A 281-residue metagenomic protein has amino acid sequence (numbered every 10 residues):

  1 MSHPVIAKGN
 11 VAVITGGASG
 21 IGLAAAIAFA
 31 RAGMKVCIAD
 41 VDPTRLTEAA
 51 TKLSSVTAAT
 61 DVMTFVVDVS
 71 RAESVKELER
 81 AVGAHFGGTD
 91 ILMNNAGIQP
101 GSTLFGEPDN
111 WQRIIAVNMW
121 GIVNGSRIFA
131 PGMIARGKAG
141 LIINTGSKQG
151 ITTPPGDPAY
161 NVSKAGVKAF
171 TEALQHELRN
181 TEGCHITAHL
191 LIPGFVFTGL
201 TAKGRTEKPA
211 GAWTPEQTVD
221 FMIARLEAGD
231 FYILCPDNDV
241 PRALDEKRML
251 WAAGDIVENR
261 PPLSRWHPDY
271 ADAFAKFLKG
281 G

Functional and structural regions predicted by a protein language model:
V11, A18-G20: Conserved glycine-rich cofactor-binding loop
M34-A49: Conserved glycine-rich Rossmann-like NAD(P)H-binding loop of the short-chain dehydrogenase/reductase
P43-T44, F65-E77, P108: The beta1-alpha1 cofactor-binding region of Rossmann-like NAD(H)/NADP(H)-dependent oxidoreductases
K76, I98-Q112, G156: Conserved mid-core segment of classical short-chain dehydrogenase/reductases
S126, S163: Active-site helix of classical SDR
S147: Residue(s) in the substrate-gating loop at a strand-loop-helix junction that position the organic substrate next
E177-R242: SDR active-site lid
